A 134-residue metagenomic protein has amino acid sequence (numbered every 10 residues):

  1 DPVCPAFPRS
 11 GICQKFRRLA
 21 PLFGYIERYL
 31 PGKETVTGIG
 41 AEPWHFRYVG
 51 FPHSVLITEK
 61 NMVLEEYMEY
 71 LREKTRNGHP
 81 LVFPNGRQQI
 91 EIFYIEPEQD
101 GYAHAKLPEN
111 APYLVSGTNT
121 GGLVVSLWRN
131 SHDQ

Functional and structural regions predicted by a protein language model:
D1-P84, Q88-D133: Cell-envelope/glycan interface and biosynthesis
